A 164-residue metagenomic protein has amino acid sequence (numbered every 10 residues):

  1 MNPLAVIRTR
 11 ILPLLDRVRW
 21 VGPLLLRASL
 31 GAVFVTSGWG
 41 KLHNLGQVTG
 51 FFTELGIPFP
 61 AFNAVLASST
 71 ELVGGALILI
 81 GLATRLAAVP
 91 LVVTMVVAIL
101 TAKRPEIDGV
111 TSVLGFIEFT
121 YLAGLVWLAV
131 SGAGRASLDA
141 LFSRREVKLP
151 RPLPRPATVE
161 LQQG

Functional and structural regions predicted by a protein language model:
M1-H43, A61-S69, V73, I80-G164: Extended, low-polarity transmembrane helix blocks
L45-I57, L79, R85: Short juxtamembrane and helix-loop transition motifs at transmembrane-helix boundaries in membrane proteins
